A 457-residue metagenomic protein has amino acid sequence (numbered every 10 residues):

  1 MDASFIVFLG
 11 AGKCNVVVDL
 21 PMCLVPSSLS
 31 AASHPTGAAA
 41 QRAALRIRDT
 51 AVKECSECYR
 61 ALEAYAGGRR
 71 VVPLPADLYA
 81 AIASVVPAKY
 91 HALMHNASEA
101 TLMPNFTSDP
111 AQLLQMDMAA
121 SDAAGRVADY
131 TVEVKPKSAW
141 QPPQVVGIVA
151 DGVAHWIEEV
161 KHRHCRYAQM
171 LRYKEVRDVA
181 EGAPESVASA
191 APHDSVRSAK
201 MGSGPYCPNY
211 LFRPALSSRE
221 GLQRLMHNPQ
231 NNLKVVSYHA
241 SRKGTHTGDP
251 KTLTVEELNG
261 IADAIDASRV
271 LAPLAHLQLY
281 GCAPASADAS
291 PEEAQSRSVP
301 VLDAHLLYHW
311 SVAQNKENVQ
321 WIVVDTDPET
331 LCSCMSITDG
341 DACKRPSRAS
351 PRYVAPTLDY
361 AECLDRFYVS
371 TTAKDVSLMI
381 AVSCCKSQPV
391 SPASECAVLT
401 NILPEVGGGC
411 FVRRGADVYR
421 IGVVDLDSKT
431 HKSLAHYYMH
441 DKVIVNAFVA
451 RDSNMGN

Functional and structural regions predicted by a protein language model:
M1-A11, V16-N457: Polybasic, positively charged surfaces/segments
